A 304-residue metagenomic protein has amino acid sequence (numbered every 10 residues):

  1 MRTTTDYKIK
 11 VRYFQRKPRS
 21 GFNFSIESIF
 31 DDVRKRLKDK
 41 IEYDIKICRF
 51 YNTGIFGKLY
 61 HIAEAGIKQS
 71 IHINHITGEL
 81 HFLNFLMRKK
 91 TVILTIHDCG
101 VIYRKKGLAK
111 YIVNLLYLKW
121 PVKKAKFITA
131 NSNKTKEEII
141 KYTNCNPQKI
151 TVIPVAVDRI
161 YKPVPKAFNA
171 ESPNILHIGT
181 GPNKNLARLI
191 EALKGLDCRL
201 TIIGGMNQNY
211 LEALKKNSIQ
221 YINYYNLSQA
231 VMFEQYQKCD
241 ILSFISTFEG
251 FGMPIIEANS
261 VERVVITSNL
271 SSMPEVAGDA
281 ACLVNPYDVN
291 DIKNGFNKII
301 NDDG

Functional and structural regions predicted by a protein language model:
T5-N84, Y221: Active-site donor-binding segments of glycosyltransferases and PAPS-dependent sulfotransferases
L108-I128: Membrane-proximal helix-turn-helix segments that form the acceptor-binding/catalytic region of lipid-linked
K123-I140, C145-K162: Donor nucleotide-sugar binding/catalytic pocket of nucleotide-sugar-dependent glycosyltransferases
N169-K184, I190-K194, T201: Conserved donor-binding/catalytic core segment of Leloir-type glycosyltransferases
G204, L211-F233: Nucleotide-activated donor-binding/catalytic signature segment of Leloir-type glycosyltransferases, i.e., the conserved
I245-T247: Aromatic "clamp/platform" in nucleotide-sugar-dependent glycosyltransferases that forms part of the donor/acceptor
I255, R263-T267: Short hydrophobic beta-strand element within catalytic cores of glycosyltransferases and related nucleotide-activated
C282-N290, F296-D303: Conserved acidic donor-binding segment of nucleotide-sugar-dependent glycosyltransferases
